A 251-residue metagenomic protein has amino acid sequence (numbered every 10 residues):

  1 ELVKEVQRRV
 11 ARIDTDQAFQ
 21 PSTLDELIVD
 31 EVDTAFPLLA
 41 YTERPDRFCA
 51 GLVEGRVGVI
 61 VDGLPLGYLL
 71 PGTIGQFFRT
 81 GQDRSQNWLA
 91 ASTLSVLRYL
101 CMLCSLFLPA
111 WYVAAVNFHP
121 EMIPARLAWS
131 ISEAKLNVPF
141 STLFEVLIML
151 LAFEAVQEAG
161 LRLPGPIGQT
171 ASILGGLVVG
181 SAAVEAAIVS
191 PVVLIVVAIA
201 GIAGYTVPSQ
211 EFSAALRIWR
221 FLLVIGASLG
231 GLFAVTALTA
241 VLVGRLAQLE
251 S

Functional and structural regions predicted by a protein language model:
E1-E145, S251: Cytosolic regulatory modules rich in charged/polar residues
C104, L143, L147, A171-L174 (+2 more regions): Residue-level signal for the membrane-embedded core of alpha-helical transmembrane segments, especially mid-helix
S105-Y112, V146-L151, L194-I195, L238: Hydrophobic alpha-helical transmembrane segments of multi-pass integral membrane proteins
A110, L151, A155-E158, L177-A182 (+3 more regions): Alpha-helical transmembrane segments of multipass membrane proteins
H119-A125, S141-F153, A186-V197: Hydrophobic, membrane-facing alpha-helical anchors
P139-F140, L161-I173, A186-V192, Q210-A215: Short, non-helical or kinked segments that cap or interrupt transmembrane helices
L147, L151, T170-V178, V197-I199 (+1 more regions): Hydrophobic alpha-helical segments embedded in the membrane of multi-pass proteins
P191-V193, V197-S251: Hydrophobic alpha-helical transmembrane segments of membrane transport and translocation systems, primarily multi-pass
